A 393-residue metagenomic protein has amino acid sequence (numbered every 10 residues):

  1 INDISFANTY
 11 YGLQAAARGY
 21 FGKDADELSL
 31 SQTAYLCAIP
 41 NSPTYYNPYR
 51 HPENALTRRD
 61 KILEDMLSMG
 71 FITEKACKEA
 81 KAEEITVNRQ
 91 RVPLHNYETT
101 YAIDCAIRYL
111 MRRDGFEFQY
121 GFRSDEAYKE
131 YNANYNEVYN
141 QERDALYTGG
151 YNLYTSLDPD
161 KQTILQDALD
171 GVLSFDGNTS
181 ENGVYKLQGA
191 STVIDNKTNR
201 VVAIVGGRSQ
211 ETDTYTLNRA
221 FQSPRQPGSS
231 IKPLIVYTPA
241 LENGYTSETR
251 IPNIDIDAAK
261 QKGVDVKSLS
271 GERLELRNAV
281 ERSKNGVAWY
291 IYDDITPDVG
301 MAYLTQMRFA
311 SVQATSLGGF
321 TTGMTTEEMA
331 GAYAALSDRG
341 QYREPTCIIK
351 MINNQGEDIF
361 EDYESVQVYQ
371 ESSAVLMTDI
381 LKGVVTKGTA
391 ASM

Functional and structural regions predicted by a protein language model:
I1-S156, T305, T315-G318: Non-catalytic, structured segments within soluble enzyme domains
S42-P48, L146-Y151, T216-Q222, E272-R273 (+3 more regions): Flexible glycine/proline-enriched surface loops and loop-helix/loop-strand junctions
M66, L165, N199, R225-N253 (+3 more regions): Active-site SXXK
F71-A80, L153, S174-Q188, E248-T249 (+3 more regions): Surface-exposed patches in mature extracellular/periplasmic domains of secreted proteins
P93-N96, Y245-G300, V312, Y342 (+1 more regions): Conserved catalytic neighborhood of penicillin-recognizing serine enzymes
T155-N178, S191-D195, A203-V205, E211-S223 (+2 more regions): A penicillin-recognizing enzyme superfamily signal
G183-Q188, T212-L234, S247-N253, A314: Short active-site loop at a secondary-structure junction that contains or immediately precedes the catalytic residue(s)
K262-S268, T296-Y333, E344-C347: Mid-domain, small-residue-enriched loop/turn segments at the edges of structured enzyme/sensor domains
